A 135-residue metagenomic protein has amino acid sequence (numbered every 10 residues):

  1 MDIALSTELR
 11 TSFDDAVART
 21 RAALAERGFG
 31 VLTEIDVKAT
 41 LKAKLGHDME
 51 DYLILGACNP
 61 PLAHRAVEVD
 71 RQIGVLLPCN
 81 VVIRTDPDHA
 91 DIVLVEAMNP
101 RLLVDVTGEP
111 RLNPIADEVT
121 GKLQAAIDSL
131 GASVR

Functional and structural regions predicted by a protein language model:
M1-R27, D128, R135: Terminal, regulation- and interaction-focused segments at domain boundaries
T11, D15, D36, P114 (+1 more regions): Conserved active-site and cofactor/substrate-binding residues in soluble primary-metabolism enzymes
R21, K38-A39, Q124: Short glycine-/small-residue-rich flexible loop motifs, especially phosphate/cofactor-binding loops
G30, D36-T40, K44-V82: Compact, glycine-rich, soluble single-domain proteins
N80-P110: Beta-strand/loop substructures that line and gate deep hydrophobic ligand-binding cavities in soluble
L103-R135: Well-ordered alpha/beta subsegment
